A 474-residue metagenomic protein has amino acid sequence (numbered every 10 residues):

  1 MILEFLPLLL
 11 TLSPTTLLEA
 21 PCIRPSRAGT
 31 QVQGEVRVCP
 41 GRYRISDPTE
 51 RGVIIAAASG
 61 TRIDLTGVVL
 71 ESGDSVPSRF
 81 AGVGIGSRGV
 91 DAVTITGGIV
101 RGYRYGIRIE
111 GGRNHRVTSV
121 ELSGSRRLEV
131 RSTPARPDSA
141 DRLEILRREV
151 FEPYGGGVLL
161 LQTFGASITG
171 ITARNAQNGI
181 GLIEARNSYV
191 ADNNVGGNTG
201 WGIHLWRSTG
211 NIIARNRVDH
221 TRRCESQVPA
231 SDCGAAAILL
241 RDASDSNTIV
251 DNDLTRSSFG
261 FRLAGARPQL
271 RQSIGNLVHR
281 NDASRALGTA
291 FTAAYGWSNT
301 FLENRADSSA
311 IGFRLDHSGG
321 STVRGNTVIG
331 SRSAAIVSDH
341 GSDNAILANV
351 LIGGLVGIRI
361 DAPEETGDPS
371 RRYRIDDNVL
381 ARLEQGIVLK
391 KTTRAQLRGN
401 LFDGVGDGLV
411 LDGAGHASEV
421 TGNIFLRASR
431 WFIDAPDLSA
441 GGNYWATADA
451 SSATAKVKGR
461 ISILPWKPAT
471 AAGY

Functional and structural regions predicted by a protein language model:
M1-G52, S59, E71, R79 (+3 more regions): Extracellular "leader-to-stem" segments immediately downstream of a signal peptide or signal-anchor in secreted/lumenal
P21, V32, A135-A140, I145-F151 (+3 more regions): Acidic, glycine- and Ser/Thr-rich low-complexity intrinsically disordered tracts in extracellular/secreted proteins
T30-Q33, R44-I63, S72-T94, G102-N114 (+3 more regions): Extracellular beta-strand-rich solenoid/capping regions of secreted or surface-exposed proteins that bind or remodel
R37, I54-I55, D64, E71 (+29 more regions): Extracellular beta-strand solenoid repeats
S46, E71-G73, R101-R104, V120-R126 (+22 more regions): Surface-exposed loop/turn segments connecting beta-strands in extracellular beta-rich domains
S59, D91, G112-N114, F164-G165 (+11 more regions): Short "repeat-start/strand-capping" segments in structured domains, especially the N-termini of parallel beta-helix
L70-G86, R116-L161, S167-T169, G179 (+10 more regions): Acidic/polar low-complexity surface segments
